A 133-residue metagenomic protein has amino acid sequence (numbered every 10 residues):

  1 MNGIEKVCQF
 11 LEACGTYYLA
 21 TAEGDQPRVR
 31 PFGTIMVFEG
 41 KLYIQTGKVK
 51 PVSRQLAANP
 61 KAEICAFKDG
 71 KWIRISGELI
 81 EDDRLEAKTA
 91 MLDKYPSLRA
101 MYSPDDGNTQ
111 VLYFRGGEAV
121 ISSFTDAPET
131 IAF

Functional and structural regions predicted by a protein language model:
N2-E5, T46, P96-S97: Charged, amphipathic alpha-helical segments
Q9-E23, A62-I64: A short, Trp-centered hydrophobic/proline-enriched beta-strand micro-motif
C14-T16, P31, G40-L42, N59-A62 (+2 more regions): Short, surface-exposed beta-edge/turn micro-motifs
Y18, L42-Y43, R74, V120: General beta-strand recognition
I35-K68: A short mixed-secondary-structure module that forms the rim of ligand-binding clefts
R74-F133: Charged, gly/pro-rich active-site loop segments
